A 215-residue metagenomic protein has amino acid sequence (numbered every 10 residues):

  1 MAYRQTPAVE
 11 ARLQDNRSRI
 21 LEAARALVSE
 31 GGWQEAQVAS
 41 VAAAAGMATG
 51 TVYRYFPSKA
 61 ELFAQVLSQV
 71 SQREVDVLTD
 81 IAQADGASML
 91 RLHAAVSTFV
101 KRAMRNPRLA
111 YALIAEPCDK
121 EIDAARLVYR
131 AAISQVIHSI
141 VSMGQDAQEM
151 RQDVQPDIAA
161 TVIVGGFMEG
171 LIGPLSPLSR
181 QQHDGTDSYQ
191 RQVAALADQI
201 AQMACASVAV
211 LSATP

Functional and structural regions predicted by a protein language model:
M1-R4, T98-R105, Q135, S139-A147 (+1 more regions): C-terminal peripheral helix-coil segments that are non-catalytic and often amphipathic
R12-A24, V41, V66-V70, E74 (+1 more regions): Generic hydrophobic, amphipathic alpha-helix propensity
L13, L67, S71, D123-S134 (+4 more regions): Amphipathic, non-transmembrane alpha-helical scaffold segments
R19, L27-E61, Q65: Helix-turn-helix
E30-Q34, D85, N106, A147: Short coil/turn segments at alpha/beta junctions that flank glycine-rich nucleotide-binding fingerprints
Q37, A110-L113, E149-D153, S179 (+1 more regions): Short, hydrophobic secondary-structure boundary micro-motifs
Q65, T79-R105, P156, A160-I163 (+1 more regions): Hydrophobic alpha-helical connector segments
K101, R105-S139, D157-I158, Q190: Short secondary-structure transition hinges
